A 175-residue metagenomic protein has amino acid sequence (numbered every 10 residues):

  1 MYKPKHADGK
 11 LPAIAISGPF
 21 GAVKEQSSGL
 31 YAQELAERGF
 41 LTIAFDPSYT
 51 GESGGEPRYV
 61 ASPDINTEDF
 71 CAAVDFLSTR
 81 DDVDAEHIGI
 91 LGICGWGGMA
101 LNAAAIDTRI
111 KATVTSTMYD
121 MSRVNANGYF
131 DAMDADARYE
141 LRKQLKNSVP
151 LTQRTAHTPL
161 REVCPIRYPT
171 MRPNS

Functional and structural regions predicted by a protein language model:
M1-G9: Short beta-strand-to-loop junctions in surface cap/lid or active-site-entrance loops
G9-P19: Short beta-strand element of the alpha/beta-hydrolase
G21-Q33, P47: The serine-hydrolase catalytic nucleophile loop
Q26, Y49-A61: Glycine-rich "HGGG/HGxG" loop immediately N-terminal to the catalytic nucleophile of the alpha/beta-hydrolase
S27, V60-D81: Alpha/beta-hydrolase active-site loop
E34-G54: Conserved alpha/beta-hydrolase
D81-G95: Alpha/beta-hydrolase fold nucleophile elbow
L101-S175: Alpha/beta-hydrolase-fold enzymes
